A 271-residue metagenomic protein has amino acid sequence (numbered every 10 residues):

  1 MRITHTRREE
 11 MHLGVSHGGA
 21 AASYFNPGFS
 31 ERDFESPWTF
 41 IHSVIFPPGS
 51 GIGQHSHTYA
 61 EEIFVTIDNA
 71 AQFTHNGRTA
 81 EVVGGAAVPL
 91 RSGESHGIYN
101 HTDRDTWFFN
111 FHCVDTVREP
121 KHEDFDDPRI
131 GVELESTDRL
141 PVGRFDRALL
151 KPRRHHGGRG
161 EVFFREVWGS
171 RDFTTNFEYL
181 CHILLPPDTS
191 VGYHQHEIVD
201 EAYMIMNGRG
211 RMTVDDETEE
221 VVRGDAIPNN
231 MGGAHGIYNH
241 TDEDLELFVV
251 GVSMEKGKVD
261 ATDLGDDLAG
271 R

Functional and structural regions predicted by a protein language model:
M1-W38, E119-F177, G192, K258-R271: A short, N-terminal "cap"/entry segment at the start of jelly-roll beta-barrel domains of the cupin/DSBH fold
S23-S30, H42-H57, F164-G169, C181-H196: Conserved short histidine dyad/triad with adjacent acidic residue
S43, V65, P89, D103-P120 (+2 more regions): A short hydrophobic beta-strand segment most commonly corresponding to one strand of the jelly-roll/cupin
S43-P47, S56-F73, F111-C113, H182-P186 (+2 more regions): Short, conserved beta-strand element in jelly-roll/cupin
A70-Q72, S95, D105, R209-R211 (+3 more regions): Structural motif
G77-G93, D216-G232: Short acidic-glycine-tyrosine-enriched beta hairpin
I98-T102, I237-T241: Asparagine-centered strand-capping/turn motif at beta-strand->loop junctions
